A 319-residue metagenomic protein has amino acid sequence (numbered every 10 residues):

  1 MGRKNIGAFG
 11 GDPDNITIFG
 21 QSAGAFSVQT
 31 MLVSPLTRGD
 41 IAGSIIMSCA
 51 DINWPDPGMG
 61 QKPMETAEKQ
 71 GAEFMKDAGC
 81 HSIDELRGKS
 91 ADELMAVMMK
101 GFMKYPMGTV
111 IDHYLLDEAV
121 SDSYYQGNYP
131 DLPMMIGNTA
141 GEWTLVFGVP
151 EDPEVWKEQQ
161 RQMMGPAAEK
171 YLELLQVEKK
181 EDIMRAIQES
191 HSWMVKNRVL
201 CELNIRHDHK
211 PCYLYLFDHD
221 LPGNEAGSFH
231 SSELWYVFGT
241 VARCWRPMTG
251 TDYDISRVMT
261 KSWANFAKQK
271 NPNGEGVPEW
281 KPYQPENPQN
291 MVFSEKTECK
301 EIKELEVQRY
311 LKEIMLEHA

Functional and structural regions predicted by a protein language model:
M1-F19: Gly/Ser-rich "nucleophile elbow"/oxyanion-hole loop immediately N-terminal to the catalytic nucleophile in hydrolases
K4, R38, G43, M47-E158 (+3 more regions): Substrate-access "cap/lid" subdomains that shape and gate the entrance to catalytic or ligand-binding pockets
D14-P55: Primarily recognizes the serine-hydrolase "nucleophile elbow" in alpha/beta-hydrolase and SGNH/GDSL folds
N15-F19, A42-M47, P133-G137, Y213-L216 (+1 more regions): Structural recognition of the beta-strand scaffold that forms the well-ordered cores of secreted hydrolase catalytic
W54-K62, E178-H191, G223, C244-S256 (+1 more regions): Active-site rim elements
Y129-E173, E295-A319: C-terminal, loop-rich substrate-recognition/catalytic regions characterized by aromatic stacking residues
G165-K196, E202-H207, Y213-D218: Alpha/beta-hydrolase fold catalytic core
V195-A319: Mobile gating loops/cap/lid regions near enzyme active sites that modulate substrate access
